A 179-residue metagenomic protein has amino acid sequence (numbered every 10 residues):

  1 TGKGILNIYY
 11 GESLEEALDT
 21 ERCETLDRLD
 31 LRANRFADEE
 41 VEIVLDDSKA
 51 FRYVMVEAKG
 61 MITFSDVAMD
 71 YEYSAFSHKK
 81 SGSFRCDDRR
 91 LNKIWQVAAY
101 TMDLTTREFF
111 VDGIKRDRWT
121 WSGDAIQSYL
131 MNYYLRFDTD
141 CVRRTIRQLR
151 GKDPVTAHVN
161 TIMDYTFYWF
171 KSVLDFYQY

Functional and structural regions predicted by a protein language model:
T1-D112, G123-D124, D138-I146: Extracellular/oxidizing-compartment recognition motifs
E12, I146-L149, D153, W169: Short, small-residue-rich loop/turn micro-motifs
L18-L29, F36, K152-Y168, L174-Y179: The feature captures the catalytic groove of carbohydrate-active enzymes
V44, F110-S122, P154-T166: Solvent-exposed loop and edge beta-strand segments that line ligand/cofactor-binding and catalytic clefts
D88-L91, W95, R118, N132-L135 (+2 more regions): Amphipathic, non-membrane alpha-helical segments in soluble helical-bundle scaffolds
Q127-F137, W169-Y179: Well-ordered alpha-helical scaffold segments within catalytic/enzyme domains
